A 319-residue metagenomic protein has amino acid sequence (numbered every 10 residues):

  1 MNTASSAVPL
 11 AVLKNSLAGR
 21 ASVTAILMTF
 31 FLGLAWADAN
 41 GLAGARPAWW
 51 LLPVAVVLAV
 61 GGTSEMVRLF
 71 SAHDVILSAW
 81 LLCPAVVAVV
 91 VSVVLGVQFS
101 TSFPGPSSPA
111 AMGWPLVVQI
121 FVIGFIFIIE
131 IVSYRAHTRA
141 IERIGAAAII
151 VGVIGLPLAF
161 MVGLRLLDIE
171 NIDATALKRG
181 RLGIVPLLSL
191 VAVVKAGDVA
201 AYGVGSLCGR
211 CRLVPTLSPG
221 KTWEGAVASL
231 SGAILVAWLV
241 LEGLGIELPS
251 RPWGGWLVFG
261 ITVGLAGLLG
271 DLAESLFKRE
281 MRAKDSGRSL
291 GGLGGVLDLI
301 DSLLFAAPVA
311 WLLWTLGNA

Functional and structural regions predicted by a protein language model:
N2-T262: Membrane-embedded alpha-helical bundles of polytopic integral membrane proteins
G61, V194-K195, G264-L268, G291 (+1 more regions): Short alpha-helical catalytic segment bearing the HExxH-like zincin motif of zinc-dependent metalloproteases
A201-Y202, S206-L207, S275-A283: Juxtamembrane interface at the ends
E280-S302: Interfacial loop-to-transmembrane junctions
L312-A319: Juxtamembrane boundary at the C-terminal end of a transmembrane helix
